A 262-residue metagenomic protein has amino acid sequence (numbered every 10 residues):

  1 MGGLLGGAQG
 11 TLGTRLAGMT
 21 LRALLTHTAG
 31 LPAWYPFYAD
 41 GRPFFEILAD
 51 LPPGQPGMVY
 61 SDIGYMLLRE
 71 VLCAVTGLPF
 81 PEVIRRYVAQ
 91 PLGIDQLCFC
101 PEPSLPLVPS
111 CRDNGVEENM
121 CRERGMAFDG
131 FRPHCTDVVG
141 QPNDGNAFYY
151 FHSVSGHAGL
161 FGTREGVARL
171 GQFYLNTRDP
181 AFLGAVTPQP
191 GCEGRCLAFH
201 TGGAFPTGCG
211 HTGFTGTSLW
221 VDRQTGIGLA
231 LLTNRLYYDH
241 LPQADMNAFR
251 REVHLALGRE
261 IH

Functional and structural regions predicted by a protein language model:
M1-Q9: Acidic helix-start/capping segments at beta-turn-to-alpha-helix junctions
T11-T207: Short, surface-exposed loop or secondary-structure junction motifs that flank catalytic or metal-binding residues
A39, L219, Y238-H240: Short active-site-adjacent structural elements
V139-N143, W220-L229: Short glycine/proline-rich, acidic loop/turn segments that cap or connect secondary-structure elements
N176-P188, C192, A204, D239-H262: Short, gly/Ser/Thr-rich active-site loops of penicillin-recognizing serine hydrolases
E193-R223, T233: Short, Gly/Ser/Thr-enriched beta-strand-loop segments that form substrate-interacting elements of hydrolase/peptidase
G226-R235, D239: Short, well-ordered beta-strand elements
